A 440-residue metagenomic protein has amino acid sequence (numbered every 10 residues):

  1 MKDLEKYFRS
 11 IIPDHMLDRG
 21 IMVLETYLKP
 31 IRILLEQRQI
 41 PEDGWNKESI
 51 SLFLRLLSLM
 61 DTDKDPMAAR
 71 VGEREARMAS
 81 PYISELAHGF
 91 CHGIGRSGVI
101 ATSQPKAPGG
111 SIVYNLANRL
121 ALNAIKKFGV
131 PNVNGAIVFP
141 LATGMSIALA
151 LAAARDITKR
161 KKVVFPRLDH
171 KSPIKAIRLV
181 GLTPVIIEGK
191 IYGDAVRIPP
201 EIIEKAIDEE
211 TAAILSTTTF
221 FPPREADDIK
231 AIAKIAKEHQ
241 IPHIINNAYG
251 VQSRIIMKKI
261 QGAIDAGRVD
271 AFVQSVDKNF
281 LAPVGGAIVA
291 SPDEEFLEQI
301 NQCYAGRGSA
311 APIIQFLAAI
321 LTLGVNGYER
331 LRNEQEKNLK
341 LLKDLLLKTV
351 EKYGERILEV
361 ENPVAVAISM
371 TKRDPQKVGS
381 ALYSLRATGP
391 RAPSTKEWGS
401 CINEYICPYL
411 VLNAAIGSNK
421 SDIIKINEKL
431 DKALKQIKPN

Functional and structural regions predicted by a protein language model:
K2-D43, Q299-N301, K340-P439: Conserved C-terminal alpha-helix-loop-beta "cap" of PLP-dependent enzymes that closes/shapes the active-site mouth
D3-P13, L120, A124-K126, V133-E329 (+2 more regions): Conserved PLP-enzyme active-site core in the AAT-like
P13-M145, K259, Q335: Conserved N-terminal alpha-helix of the aminotransferase class I/II PLP-enzyme fold
E25, E48, E75, E188 (+12 more regions): Glutamate identity and glutamate-enriched acidic tracts
K64, P81, E85, P242 (+3 more regions): A residue-level detector for conformationally permissive "hinge/kink" positions
G93-V99, I187-G189, N413-I416: Short loop/turn segments at strand-loop or loop-helix junctions that form parts of catalytic or ligand-binding pockets
